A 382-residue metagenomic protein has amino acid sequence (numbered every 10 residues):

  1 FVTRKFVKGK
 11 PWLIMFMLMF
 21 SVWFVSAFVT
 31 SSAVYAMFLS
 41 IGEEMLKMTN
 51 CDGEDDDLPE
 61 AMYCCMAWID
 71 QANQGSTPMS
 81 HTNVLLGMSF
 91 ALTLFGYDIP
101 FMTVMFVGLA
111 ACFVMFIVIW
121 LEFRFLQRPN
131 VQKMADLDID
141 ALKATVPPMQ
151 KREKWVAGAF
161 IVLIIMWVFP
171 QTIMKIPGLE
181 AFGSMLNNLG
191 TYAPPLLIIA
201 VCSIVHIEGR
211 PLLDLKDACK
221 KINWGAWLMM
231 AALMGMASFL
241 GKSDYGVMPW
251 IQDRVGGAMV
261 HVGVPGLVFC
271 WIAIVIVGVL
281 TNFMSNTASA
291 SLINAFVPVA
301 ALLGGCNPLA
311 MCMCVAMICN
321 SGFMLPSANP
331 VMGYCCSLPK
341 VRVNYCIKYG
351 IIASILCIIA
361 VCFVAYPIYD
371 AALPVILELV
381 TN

Functional and structural regions predicted by a protein language model:
F1-V7, E44-K47, A144, D217-K220 (+3 more regions): Short amphipathic alpha-helical coupling elements at transmembrane boundaries
V2-G75, T82-F95, F283-M317: Hydrophobic transmembrane alpha-helices that form the pore/transport pathway of multi-pass ion and small-solute
G9-M17, L186-L197, H261-A273, M311: Membrane-interface starts of transmembrane alpha-helices
W23-F24, I164-V168, A200, G278-V279 (+1 more regions): Alpha-helical transmembrane segments of multipass membrane proteins
A36-G42, L121-Q132, L325-N329: Membrane-water interface of transmembrane alpha-helices
T49-A61, F125-V146, I207-A218, N307 (+1 more regions): Alpha-helical transmembrane segments
C51, Q71, M105-C112, L228-I251 (+1 more regions): C-terminal transmembrane helix pair
T103-D253, G257, I352-I358, C362-N382: Hydrophobic transmembrane alpha-helices of multi-pass small-molecule transporters
